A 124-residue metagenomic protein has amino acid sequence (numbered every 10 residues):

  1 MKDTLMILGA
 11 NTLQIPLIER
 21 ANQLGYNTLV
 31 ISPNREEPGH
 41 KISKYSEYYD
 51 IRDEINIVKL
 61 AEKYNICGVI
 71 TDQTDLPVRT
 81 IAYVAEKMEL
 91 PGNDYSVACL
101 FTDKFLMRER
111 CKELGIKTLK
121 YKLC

Functional and structural regions predicted by a protein language model:
M1-V97: ATP-binding N-terminal substructure of ATP-dependent carboxylate-amine bond-forming enzymes
E86-C124: A conserved helix-loop-beta module that forms one wall/lid of the active-site cleft in ATP-utilizing catalytic domains
